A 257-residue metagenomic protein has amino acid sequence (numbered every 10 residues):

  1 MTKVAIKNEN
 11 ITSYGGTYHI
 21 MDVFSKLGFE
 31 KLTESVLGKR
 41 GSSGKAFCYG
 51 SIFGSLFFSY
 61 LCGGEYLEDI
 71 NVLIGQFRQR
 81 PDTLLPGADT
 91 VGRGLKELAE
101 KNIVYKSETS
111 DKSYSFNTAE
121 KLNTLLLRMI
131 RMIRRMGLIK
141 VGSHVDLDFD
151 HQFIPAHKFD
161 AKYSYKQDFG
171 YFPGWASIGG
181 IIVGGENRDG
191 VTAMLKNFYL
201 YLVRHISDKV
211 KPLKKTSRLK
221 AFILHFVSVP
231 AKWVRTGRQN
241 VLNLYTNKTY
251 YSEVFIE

Functional and structural regions predicted by a protein language model:
M1-D168, P173-T192, N197, S228-E257: Dynamic "connector" segments at or just before major functional cores
L200-L202, I206-S228: Conserved nucleotidyltransferase catalytic core and NTase-mimicking acidic/glycine-rich helix/loop elements in nucleic
